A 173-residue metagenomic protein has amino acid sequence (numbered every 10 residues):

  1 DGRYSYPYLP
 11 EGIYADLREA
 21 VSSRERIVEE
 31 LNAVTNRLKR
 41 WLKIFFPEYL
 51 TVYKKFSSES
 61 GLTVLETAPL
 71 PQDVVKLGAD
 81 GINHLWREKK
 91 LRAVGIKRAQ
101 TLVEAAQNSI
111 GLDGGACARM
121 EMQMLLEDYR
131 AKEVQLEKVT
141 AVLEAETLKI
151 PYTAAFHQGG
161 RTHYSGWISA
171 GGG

Functional and structural regions predicted by a protein language model:
D1-G173: A detector of single, family-specific signature residues that are central to catalytic or substrate-handling motifs
